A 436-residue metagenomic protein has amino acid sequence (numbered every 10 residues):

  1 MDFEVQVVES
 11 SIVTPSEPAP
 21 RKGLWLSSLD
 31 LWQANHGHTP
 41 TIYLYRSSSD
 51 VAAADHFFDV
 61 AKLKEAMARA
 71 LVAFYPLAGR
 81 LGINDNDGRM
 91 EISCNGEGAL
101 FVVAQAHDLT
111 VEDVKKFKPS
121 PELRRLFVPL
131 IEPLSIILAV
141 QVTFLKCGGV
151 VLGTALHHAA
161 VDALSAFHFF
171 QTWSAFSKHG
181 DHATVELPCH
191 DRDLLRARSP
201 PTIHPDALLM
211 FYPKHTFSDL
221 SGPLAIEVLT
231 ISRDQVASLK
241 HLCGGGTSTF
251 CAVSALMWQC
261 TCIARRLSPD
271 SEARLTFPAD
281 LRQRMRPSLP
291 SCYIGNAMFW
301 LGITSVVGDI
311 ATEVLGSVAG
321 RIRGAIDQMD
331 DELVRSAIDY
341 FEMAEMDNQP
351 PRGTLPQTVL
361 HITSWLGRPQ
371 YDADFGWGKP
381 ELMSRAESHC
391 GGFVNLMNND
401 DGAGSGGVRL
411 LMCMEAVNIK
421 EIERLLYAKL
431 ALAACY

Functional and structural regions predicted by a protein language model:
E4, S10-P20, N35, P40-Q370: Soluble acyl-CoA-dependent acyltransferase catalytic core bearing the H(X)4D motif
K22-L29: Short, low-to-moderate order helix/coil transition modules at the start of elongated helical scaffolds
G353-Y436: Low-complexity, glycine/alanine/valine/leucine- and proline-rich hydrophobic stretches
